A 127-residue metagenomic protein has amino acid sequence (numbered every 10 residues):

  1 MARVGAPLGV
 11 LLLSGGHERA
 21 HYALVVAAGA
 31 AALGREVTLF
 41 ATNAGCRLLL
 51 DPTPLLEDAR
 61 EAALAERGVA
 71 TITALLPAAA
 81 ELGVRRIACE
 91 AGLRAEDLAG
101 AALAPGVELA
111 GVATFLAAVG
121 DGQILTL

Functional and structural regions predicted by a protein language model:
G9-H21: Short, glycine-rich nucleotide/cofactor-binding loops
G16, A62-E66, A102-P105: Short, flexible loop segments at the rims of nucleotide/cofactor-binding pockets, characterized by
H21-L33, L39: Histidine-anchored nucleotide/phosphate-binding helix
V26-A30, A78, F115: Hydrophobic/aromatic ligand-binding patch that stacks against planar heteroaromatic rings of cofactors or nucleotides
V37-N43, R86-E90: Short internal beta-strands
G45-D58: N-terminal beta-loop-helix "entrance" segment that forms/cooperates in small-molecule cofactor or anionic ligand
E57-I87: A glycine-rich helix N-cap at a beta->alpha junction
I87-L127: N-terminal glycine-rich phosphate/adenylate-binding segment common to multiple enzyme folds
